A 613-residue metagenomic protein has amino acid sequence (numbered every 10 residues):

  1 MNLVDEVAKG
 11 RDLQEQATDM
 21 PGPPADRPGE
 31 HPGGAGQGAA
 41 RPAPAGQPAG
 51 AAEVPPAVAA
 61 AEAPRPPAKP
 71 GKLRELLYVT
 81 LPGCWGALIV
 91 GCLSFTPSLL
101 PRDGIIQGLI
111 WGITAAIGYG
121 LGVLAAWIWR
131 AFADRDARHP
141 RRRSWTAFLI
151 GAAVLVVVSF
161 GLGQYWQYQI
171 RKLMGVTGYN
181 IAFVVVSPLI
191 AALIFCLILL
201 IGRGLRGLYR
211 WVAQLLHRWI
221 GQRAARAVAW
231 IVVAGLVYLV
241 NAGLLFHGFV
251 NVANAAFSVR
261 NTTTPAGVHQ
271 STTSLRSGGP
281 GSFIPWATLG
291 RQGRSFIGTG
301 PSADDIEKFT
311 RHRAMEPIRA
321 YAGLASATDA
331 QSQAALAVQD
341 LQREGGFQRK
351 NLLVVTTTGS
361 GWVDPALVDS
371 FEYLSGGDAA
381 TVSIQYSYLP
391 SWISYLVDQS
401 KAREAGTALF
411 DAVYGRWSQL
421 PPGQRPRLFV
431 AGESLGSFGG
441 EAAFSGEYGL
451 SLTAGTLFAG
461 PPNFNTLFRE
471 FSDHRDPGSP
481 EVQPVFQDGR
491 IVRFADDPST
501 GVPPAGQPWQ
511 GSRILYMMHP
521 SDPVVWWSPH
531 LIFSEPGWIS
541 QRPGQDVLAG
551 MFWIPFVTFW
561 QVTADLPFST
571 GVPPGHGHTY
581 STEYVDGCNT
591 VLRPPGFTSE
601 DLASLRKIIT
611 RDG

Functional and structural regions predicted by a protein language model:
M1-K72: Actinobacteria-biased recognition of intrinsically disordered, low-complexity terminal regions
N2-D5, L435, P523: Conformational gate/switch positions in structured elements
P70-P426, G446-G613: C-terminal His-loop and adjacent cap/lid subdomain of alpha/beta-hydrolase
V430-S437: Gly/Ala-rich beta-loop-alpha elbow adjacent to hydrolase catalytic centers
S437-Y448: Short glycine-enriched nucleophile-adjacent loop and the immediately C-terminal alpha-helix near the catalytic center
